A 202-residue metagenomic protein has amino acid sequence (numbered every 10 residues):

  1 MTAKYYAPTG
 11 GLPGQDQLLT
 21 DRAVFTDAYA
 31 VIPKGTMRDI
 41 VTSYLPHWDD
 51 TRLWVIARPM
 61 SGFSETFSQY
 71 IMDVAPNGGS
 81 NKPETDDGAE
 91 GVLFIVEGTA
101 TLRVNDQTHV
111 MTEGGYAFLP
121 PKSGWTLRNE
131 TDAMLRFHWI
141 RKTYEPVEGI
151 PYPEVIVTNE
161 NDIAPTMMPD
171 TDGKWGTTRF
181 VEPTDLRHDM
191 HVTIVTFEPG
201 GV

Functional and structural regions predicted by a protein language model:
T2-T66, D132, R136-H191: A short, N-terminal "cap"/entry segment at the start of jelly-roll beta-barrel domains of the cupin/DSBH fold
D50-P59, S68-D87, F180, T193-V202: Conserved short histidine dyad/triad with adjacent acidic residue
I71, T108-V110, G124, I194: Well-ordered beta-strand positions in beta-sheet-rich domains
P76, G88-T101, N105: Glycine- and acidic-residue-biased ligand/ion/polar-headgroup-sensing regions
V92, N105-P121: Short acidic-glycine-tyrosine-enriched beta hairpin
L127-T131: Asparagine-centered strand-capping/turn motif at beta-strand->loop junctions
